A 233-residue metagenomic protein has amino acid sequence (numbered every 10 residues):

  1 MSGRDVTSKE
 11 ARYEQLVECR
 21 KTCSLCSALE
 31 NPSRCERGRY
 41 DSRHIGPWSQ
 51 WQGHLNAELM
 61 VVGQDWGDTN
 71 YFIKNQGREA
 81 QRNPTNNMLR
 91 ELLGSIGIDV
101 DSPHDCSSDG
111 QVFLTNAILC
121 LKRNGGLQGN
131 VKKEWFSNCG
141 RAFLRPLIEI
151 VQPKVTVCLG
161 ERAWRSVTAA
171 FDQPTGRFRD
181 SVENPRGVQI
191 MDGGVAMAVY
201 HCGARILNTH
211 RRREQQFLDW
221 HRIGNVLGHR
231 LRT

Functional and structural regions predicted by a protein language model:
S2-D180, D192-L207, R213-R230: A polyanion-binding, active-site-adjacent surface
N184-P185: Short glycine-rich loop/turn motifs
